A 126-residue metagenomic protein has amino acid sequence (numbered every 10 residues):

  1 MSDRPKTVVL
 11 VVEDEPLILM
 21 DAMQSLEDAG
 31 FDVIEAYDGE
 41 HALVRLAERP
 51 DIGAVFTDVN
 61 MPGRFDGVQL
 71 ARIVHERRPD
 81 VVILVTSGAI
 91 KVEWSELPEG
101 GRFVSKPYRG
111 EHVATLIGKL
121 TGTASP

Functional and structural regions predicted by a protein language model:
M1-L10, P16-L17, E76, D80 (+2 more regions): Non-catalytic signal-transmission and effector/linker regions of two-component phosphorelay proteins
P16-I34: Two-component/phosphorelay signaling modules centered on CheY-like receiver
E35-A54: Acidic, metal-coordinating helix/loop segments flanking the phosphotransfer/catalytic sites of two-component signaling
D38, F65-L70: Acidic catalytic/metal-coordinating carboxylates
V44, V68-D80: Short amphipathic alpha-helix used as the core "switch/output" element in two-component signaling
D58-V59: Active-site residues of response regulator receiver
T86-S87: Hydrophobic/aromatic residues positioned on beta-strands within the core alpha/beta folds
